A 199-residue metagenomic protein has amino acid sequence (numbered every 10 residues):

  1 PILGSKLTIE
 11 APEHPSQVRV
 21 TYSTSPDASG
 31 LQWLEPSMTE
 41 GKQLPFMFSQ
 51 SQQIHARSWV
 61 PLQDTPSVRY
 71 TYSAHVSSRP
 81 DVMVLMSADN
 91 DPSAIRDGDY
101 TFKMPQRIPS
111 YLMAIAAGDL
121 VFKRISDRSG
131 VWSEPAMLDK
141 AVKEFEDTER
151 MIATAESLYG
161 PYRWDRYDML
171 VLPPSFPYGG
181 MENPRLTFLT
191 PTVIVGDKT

Functional and structural regions predicted by a protein language model:
P1-T39, T101: A surface-exposed beta-strand-loop module
L7, Q43-P45, M83, Y100: Hydrophobic residues embedded in beta-strands of well-ordered beta-sheets
I9-P12, K42, S58, D89: Compositionally biased, intrinsically disordered/low-complexity regions enriched for serine, proline and threonine
S25, S29-P66, L112: Core domains of carbohydrate- and sulfate-ester-processing enzymes
Q50-I54, L62-T199: Hydrophobic helix-coil surface modules that form long, contiguous segments used for peptide/substrate interaction
